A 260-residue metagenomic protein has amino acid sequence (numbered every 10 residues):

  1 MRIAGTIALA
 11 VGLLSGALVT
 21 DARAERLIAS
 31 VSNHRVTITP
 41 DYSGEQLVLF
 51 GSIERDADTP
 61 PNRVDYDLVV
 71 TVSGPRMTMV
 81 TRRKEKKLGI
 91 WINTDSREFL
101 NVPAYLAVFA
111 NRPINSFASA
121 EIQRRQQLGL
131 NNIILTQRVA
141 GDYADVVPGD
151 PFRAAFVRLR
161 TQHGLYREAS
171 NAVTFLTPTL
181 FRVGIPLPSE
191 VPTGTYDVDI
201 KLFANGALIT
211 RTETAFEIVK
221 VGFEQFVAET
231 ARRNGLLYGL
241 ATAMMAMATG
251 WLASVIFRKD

Functional and structural regions predicted by a protein language model:
A8-A17: Bacterial N-terminal signal peptides
L18-A24: Sec/Tat signal peptide C-region and signal peptidase I cleavage site
E25-P40: N-terminal edge beta-strand
I53-A57: Short solvent-exposed capping/turn motifs at the termini of beta-strands
K86-P188, P192: Membrane-proximal low-complexity regions enriched in glycine and acidic/polar residues
P186, I209-G239: Short, aromatic-rich amphipathic segments at membrane interfaces that lie adjacent to a transmembrane helix or signal
E190-K220: Extended, hydrophilic extramembrane loops/domains of integral membrane proteins
G239, A246-D260: Juxtamembrane interface at the cytosolic side of transmembrane helices
